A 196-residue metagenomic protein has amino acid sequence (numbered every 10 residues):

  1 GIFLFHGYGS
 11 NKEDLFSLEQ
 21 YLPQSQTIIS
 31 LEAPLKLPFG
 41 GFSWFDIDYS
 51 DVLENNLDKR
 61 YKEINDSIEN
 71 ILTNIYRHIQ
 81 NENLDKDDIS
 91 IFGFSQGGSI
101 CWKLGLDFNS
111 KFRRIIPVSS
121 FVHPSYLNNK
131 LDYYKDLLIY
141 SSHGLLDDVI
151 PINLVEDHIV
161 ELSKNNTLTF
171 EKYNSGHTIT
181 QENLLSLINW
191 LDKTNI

Functional and structural regions predicted by a protein language model:
G1-L84: Serine-hydrolase catalytic machinery in alpha/beta-hydrolase-like enzymes
H6-Y8, G93-F94, G144: Conserved alpha/beta-hydrolase "nucleophile elbow" surrounding the catalytic nucleophile
S17, K103-D107: Active-site signature of alpha/beta-hydrolase-fold catalytic machinery across serine- and Asp/Cys-nucleophile hydrolases
N83-G93: Alpha/beta-hydrolase fold nucleophile elbow
G93-G97, C101: Gly/Ala-rich beta-loop-alpha elbow adjacent to hydrolase catalytic centers
S110-V122: A conserved short beta-strand
Y140-H143, D147: Short beta-strand/loop motif that positions the catalytic acidic residue of the alpha/beta-hydrolase fold
N153-I196: C-terminal catalytic histidine-bearing segment of alpha/beta-hydrolase fold enzymes
